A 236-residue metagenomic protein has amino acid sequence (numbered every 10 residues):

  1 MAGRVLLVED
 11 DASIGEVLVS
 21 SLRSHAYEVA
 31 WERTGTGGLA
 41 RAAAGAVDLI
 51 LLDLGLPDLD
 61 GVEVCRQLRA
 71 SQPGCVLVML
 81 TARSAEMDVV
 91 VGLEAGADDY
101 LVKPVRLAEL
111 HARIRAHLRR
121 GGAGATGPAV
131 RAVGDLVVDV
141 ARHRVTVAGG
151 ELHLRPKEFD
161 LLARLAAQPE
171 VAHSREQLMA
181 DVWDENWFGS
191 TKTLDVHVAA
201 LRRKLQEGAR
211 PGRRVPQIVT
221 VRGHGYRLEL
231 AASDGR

Functional and structural regions predicted by a protein language model:
M1-G124, R236: N-terminal/domain-start alpha-helical segments
G3-R4, A116-A172, E176, E207-R213 (+2 more regions): Short, Lys/Arg-enriched segments at the junction into DNA-binding effector domains of transcriptional regulators
S13-I14, H153, T193: Two-component histidine kinase catalytic core, primarily the HATPase_c
T34, T81, V102, K157 (+2 more regions): Ser/Thr-centric signal marking residues that sit in or immediately flank functional binding/regulatory motifs
L54, L165-P169, V182: Short helix-to-turn junction characteristic of helix-turn-helix DNA-binding domains, especially the helix
A108, E176, K192, A199: Residues within helix-turn-helix
R113, K157, H197, K204: Residues within the DNA-recognition helix of helix-turn-helix
N186-G189: Conserved micro-motifs of the catalytic ATP-binding
